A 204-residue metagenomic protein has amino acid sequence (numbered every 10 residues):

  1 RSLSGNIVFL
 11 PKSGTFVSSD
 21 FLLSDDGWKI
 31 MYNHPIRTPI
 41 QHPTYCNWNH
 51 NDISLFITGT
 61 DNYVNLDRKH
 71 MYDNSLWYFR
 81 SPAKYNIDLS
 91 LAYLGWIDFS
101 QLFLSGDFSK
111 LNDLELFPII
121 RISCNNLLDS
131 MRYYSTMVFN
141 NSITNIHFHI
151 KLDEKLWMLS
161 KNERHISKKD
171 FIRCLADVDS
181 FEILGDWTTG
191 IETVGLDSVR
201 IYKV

Functional and structural regions predicted by a protein language model:
R1-T60: Extracellular carbohydrate-recognition regions
T44-A83: Surface-exposed, low-complexity/disordered Ser/Thr/Gly/Pro/Asn-rich loops and linkers
N74-D98, L111-L114, V138-S142, F171-D177: Extracellular/lumenal carbohydrate-interaction signature centered on repeated Trp-anchored short motifs
W96-S100, I119-R121, H147-H149, S180-E182: Beta-strand secondary-structure signal
S100-L114, D153-K155, D186: Solvent-exposed strand-to-loop "edge" motifs in beta-rich extracellular domains
L114-N126: Extended low-complexity, serine/threonine- and proline-enriched intrinsically disordered segments
N126-S135: Surface-exposed loop/edge segments in extracytoplasmic proteins
M137-V204: Terminal, low-complexity interaction segments
